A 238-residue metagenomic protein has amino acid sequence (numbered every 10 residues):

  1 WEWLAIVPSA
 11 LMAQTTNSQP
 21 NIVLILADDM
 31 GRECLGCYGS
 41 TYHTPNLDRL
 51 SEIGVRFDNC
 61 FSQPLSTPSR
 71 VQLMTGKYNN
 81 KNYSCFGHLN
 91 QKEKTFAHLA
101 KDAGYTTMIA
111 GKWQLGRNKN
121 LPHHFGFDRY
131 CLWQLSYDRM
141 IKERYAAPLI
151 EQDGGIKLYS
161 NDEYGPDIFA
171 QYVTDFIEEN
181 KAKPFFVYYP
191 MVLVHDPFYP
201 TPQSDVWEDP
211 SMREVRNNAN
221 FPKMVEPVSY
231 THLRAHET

Functional and structural regions predicted by a protein language model:
W1-I6: Sec-dependent signal peptide recognition, specifically the positively charged N-region followed immediately by
L11-R234: Formylglycine-dependent sulfatase
